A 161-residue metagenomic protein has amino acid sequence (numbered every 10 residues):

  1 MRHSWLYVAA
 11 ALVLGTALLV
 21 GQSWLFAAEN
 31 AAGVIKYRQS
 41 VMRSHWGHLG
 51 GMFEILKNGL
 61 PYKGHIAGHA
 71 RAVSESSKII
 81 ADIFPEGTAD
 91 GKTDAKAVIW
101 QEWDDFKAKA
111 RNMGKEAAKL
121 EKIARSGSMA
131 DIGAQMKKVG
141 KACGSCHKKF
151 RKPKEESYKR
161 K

Functional and structural regions predicted by a protein language model:
M1-V13: Bacterial N-terminal signal peptides that target proteins for export
Y7-V8, L19, Y62, H69: Residues at the start of alpha-helices and the adjacent loop-to-helix junctions
G15-W24: C-terminal segment of classical bacterial N-terminal signal peptides
L25-E29: Boundary at the C-terminal end of the N-terminal hydrophobic targeting segment
A32-H65, H69-K161: Sequence context surrounding c-type heme c attachment/ligation sites in exported
